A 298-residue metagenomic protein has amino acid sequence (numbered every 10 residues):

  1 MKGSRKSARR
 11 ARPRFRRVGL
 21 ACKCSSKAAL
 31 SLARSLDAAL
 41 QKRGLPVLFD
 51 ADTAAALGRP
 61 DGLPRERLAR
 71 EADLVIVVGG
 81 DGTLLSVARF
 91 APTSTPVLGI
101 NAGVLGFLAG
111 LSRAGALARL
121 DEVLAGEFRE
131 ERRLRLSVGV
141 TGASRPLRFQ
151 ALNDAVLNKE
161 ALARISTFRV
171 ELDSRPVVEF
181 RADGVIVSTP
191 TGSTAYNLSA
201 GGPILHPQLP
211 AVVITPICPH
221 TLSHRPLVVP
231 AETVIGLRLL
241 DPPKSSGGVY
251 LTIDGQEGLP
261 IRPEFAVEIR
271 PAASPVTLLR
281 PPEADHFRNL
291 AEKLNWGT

Functional and structural regions predicted by a protein language model:
M1-L74, A114-R129, V140-F149: ATP/NTP phosphate-donor binding region
K2, A143, F149, L157 (+2 more regions): ATP/nucleoside-binding phosphotransfer catalytic cores, i.e., glycine-rich phosphate-binding loops
L20, V77, L85, V187: Redox-cofactor binding/interface segments in oxidoreductases and associated redox assembly factors
S25, D81-T83, G103-L105, T191-S193: Short glycine-rich anion-binding loops that position phosphate/pyrophosphate groups of nucleotides and phosphorylated
A29-L30, G82-V87, T194-S199: Short glycine/serine/threonine-rich phosphate/pyrophosphate-binding segments that cradle anionic phosphate groups
A91-G103: Gly/Ser-rich helix-loop-strand patches that form or flank binding pockets for ribonucleotide-derived cofactors
G103-D183: Catalytic core of DAGKc-family lipid kinases
R175-S223: Gly/Ser/Thr-rich active-site loops/lids in small-molecule metabolic enzymes that frequently grip phosphoryl groups
